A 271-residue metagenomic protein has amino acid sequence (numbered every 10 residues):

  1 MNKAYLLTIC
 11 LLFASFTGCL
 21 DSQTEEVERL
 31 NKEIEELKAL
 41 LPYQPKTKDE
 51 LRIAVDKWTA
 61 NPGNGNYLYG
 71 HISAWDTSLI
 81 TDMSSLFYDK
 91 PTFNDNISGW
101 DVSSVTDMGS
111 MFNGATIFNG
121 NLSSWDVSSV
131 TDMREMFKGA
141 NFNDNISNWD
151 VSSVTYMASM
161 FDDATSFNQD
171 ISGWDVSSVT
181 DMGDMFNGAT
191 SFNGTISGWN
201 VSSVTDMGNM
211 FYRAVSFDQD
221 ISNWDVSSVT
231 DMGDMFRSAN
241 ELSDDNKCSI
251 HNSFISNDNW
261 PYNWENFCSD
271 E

Functional and structural regions predicted by a protein language model:
M1-K38: Secretory targeting signatures
L30-E271: Negatively charged
